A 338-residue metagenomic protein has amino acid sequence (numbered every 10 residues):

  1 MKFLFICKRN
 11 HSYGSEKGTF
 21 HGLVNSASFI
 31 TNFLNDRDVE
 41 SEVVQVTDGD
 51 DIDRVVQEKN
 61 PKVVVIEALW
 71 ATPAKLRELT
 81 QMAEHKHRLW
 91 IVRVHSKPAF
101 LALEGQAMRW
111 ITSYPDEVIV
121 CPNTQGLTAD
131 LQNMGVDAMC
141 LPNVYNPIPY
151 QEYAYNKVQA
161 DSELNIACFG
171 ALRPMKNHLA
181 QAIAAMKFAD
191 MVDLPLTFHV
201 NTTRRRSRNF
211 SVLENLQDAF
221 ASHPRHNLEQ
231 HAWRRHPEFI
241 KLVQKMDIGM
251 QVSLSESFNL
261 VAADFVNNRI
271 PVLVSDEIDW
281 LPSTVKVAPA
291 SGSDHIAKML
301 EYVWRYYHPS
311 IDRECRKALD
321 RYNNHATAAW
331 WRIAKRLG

Functional and structural regions predicted by a protein language model:
G22-N25, W304-G338: A charged, aromatic-enriched C-terminal amphipathic alpha-helix characteristic of glycosyltransferases across folds
A102-Q106, Y114-C140: A short, active-site helix/loop in glycosyltransferases that binds the activated sugar's phosphate group
K157-K176, A182-M186, F198-H199: Conserved donor-binding/catalytic core segment of Leloir-type glycosyltransferases
L196-E214, E229-Q230: Glycosyltransferase donor-sugar binding loop
L213-R234: Nucleotide-activated donor-binding/catalytic signature segment of Leloir-type glycosyltransferases, i.e., the conserved
L254: Aromatic "clamp/platform" in nucleotide-sugar-dependent glycosyltransferases that forms part of the donor/acceptor
N267-S275: Short hydrophobic beta-strand element within catalytic cores of glycosyltransferases and related nucleotide-activated
L281-Y302: Change "using UDP/GDP/dTDP sugars" to "using nucleotide sugars
